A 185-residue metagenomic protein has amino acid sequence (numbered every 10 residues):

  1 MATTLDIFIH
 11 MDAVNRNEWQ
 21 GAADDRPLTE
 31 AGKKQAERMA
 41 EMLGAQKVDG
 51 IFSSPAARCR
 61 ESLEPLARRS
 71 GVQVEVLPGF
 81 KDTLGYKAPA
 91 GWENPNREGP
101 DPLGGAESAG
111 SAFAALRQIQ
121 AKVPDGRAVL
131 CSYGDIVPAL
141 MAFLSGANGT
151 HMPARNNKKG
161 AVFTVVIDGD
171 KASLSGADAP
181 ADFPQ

Functional and structural regions predicted by a protein language model:
A2-L84, P95-G105, K159-V162: Active-site-proximal alpha-helix that buttresses catalytic centers in soluble enzyme cores
L5-D6, P124-D135: Generic beta-sheet signal
M42, R69, K122, F143-A147: Active-site catalytic microenvironments for nucleophilic, acid-base chemistry
A56-R58, G134-P138: Gly/Ser/Thr-rich loops at beta-strand to alpha-helix junctions that form or flank small-molecule/cofactor-binding
P65, A139-F143: Active-site signature of alpha/beta-hydrolase-fold catalytic machinery across serine- and Asp/Cys-nucleophile hydrolases
A88-R97, D170: Short, surface-exposed amphipathic charged segments that create phosphate/polyanion-binding patches used for binding
N96-D125: Internal catalytic-core helix/loop-beta-alpha segment that presents or stabilizes conserved functional determinants
S145-F183: Domain-level recognition of soluble alpha/beta enzyme cores, biased toward histidine phosphatases/phosphomutases
